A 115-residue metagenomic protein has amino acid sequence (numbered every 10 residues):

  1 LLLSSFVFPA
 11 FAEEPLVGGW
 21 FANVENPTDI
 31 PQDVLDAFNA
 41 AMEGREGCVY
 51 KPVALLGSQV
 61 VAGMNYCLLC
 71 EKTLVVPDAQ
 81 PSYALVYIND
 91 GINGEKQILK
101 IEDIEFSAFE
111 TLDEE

Functional and structural regions predicted by a protein language model:
L3-E115: N- and C-terminal low-complexity/disordered segments
